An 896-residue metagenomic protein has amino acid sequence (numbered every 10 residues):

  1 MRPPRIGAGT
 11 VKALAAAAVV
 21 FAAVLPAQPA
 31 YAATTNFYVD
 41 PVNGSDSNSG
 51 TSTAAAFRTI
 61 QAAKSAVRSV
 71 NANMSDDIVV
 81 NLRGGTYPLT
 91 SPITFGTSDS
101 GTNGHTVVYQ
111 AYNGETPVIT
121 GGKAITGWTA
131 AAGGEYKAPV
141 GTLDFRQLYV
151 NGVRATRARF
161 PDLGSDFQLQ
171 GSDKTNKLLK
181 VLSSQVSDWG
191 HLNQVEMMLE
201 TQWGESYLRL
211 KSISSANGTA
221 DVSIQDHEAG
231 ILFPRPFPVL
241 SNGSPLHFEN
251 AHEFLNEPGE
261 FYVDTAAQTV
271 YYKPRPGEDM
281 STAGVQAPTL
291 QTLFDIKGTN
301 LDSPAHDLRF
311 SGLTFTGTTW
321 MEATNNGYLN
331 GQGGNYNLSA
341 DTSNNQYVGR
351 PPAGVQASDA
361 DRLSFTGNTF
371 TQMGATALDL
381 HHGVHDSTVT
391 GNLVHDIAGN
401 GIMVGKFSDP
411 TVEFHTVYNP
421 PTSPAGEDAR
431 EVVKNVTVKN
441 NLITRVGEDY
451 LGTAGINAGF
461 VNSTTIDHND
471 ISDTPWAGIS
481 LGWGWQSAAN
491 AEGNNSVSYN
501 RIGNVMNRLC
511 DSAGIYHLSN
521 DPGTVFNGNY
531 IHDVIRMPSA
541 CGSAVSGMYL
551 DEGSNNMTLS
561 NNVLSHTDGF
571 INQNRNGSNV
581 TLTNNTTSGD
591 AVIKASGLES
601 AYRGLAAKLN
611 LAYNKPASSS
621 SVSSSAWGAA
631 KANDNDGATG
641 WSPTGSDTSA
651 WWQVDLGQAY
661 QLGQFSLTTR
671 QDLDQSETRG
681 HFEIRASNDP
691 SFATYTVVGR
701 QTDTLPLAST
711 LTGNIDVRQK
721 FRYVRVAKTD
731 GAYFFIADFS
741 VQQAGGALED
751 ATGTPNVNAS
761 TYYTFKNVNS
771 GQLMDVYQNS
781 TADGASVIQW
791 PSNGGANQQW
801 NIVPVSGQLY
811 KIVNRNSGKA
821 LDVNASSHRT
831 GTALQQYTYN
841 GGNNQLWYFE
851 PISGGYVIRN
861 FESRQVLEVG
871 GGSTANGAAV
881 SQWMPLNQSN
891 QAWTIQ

Functional and structural regions predicted by a protein language model:
R2-A32: Secretory targeting and sorting signals
Y38-D359, S364, P410-E427: Extracellular polysaccharide-degrading/modifying enzymes targeting complex plant/algal/animal polysaccharides
M74, T289-D302, D307, T316-A323 (+10 more regions): Aromatic, loop-rich ligand-recognition surfaces of beta-strand-rich domains
S91-P92, Q291, T319-N325, P352 (+14 more regions): Short glycine/acidic-rich loop motifs that flank beta-strands on beta-rich extracellular proteins
P92, Q291-L293, G354, T376-A377 (+21 more regions): Structural detector of coil-to-beta-strand junctions
D162, M321, S539-A606: Extracellular beta-rich repeat passengers
H306-G317, D341-T342, D361-A375, V384-G399 (+7 more regions): Right-handed parallel beta-helix
D750-T781, Q799-H828, N843-T874, S889-Q896: Extracellular glycan-recognition/adhesion modules and their associated mucin-like linkers
